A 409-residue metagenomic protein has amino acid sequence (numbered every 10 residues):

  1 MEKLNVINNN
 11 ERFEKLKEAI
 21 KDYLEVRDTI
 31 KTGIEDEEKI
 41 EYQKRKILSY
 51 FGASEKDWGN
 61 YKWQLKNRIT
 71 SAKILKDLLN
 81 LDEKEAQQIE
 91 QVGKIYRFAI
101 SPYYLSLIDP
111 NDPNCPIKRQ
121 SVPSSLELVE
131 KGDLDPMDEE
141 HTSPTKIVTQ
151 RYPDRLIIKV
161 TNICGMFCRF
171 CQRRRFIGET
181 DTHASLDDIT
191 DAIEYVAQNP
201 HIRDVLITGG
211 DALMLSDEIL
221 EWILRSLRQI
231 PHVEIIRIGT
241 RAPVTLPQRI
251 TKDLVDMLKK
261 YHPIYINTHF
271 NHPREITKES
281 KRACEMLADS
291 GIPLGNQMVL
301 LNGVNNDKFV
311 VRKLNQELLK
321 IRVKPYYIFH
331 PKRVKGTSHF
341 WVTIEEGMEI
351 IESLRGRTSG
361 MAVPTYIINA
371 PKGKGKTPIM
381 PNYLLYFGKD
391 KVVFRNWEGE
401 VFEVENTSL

Functional and structural regions predicted by a protein language model:
M1-Q150: Flexible, acidic/Gly-rich N-terminal and inter-domain linker regions that tether and position cofactor-handling modules
I100, S143-Q172: N-terminal pre-triad scaffold of radical SAM enzymes
Y104, C168, Y326: Conserved, mostly hydrophobic/aromatic
C171-H183: Iron-sulfur (Fe-S) cluster-binding segments and ferredoxin-like electron-carrier domains, especially [2Fe-2S]
Q172, L186-D187, N199: Intrinsically disordered, low-complexity linker/loop segments enriched in Gly/Pro and charged/polar residues
T182-T190: Short cysteine/histidine-rich metal-coordination sites, predominantly Zn2+-binding motifs
T190-A197, I202, L213-T358: Conserved AdoMet/S-adenosylmethionine-binding subsite of the radical SAM
E349-L409: C-terminal accessory regions of radical SAM enzymes
